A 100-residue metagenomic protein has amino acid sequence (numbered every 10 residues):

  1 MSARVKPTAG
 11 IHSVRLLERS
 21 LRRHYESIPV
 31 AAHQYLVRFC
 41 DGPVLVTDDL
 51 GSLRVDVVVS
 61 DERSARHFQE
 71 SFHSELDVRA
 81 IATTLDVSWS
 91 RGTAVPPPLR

Functional and structural regions predicted by a protein language model:
M1-L21: Short glycine-/aliphatic-rich beta-strand segments at the starts of folded cytosolic domains
S2, L50-S52, A82: A general secondary-structure signal for short beta-strands and their flanking turns/coil in non-transmembrane regions
S2-R4, L45, D86-S88: Ser/Thr- (and often Asn-) enriched beta-sheet segments in non-cytosolic proteins
S13-R15, T47, A65-H67, P97: Short acidic, gly/pro-rich beta-turn/loop elements at beta-sheet edges and active-site/ligand-binding grooves
E18-Q34: Short, flexible N-terminal segments of the mature chain
P29-R63: Short, intrinsically disordered low-complexity segments
Y35-D41, R91-R100: Polar/charged, Gly/Pro-rich intrinsically disordered segments
D61-V95: C-terminal structural segments of small proteins and small subunits
